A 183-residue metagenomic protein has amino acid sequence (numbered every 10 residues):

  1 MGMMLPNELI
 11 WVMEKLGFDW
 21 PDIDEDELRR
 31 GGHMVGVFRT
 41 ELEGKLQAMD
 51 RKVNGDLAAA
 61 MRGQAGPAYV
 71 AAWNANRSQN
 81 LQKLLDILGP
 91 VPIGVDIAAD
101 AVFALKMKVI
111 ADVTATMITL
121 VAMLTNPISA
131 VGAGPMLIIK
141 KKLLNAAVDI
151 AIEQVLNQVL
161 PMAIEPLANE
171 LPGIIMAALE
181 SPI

Functional and structural regions predicted by a protein language model:
M1-A115, I183: N-terminal secretion-targeting helices of virulence/extracellular proteins, encompassing both classical Sec signal
M1-W11, Q79-K83, I87, V91 (+1 more regions): Intrinsically disordered, low-complexity Pro/Gly/Thr/Ser/Ala-rich repeat tracts
